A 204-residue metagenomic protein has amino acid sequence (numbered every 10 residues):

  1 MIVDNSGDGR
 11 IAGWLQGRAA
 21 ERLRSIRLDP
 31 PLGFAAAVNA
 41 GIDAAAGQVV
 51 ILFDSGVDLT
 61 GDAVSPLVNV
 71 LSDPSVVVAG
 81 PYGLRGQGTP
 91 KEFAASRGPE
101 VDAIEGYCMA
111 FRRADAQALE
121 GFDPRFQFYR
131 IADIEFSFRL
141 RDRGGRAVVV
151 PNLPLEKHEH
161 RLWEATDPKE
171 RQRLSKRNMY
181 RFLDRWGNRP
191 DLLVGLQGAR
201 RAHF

Functional and structural regions predicted by a protein language model:
M1-R27: Acidic donor-binding segment of Leloir-type glycosyltransferases
I11, V38, G61-V64: Acidic donor-diphosphate engagement hotspot in glycosyltransferases and nucleotidyltransferases that stabilizes
L28-A45: Glycine-rich, basic loop-to-helix element that forms the pyrophosphate-binding segment of sugar-nucleotide handling
A35, E92-A114, Y129: A recurrent flexible, glycine/aromatic-enriched loop bordering the glycosyltransferase active site that acts as
V50: Short aromatic/hydrophobic "clamp" motif used to bind/position activated sugar donors
D58-F93: Conserved donor NDP-sugar-binding/catalytic core segment of glycosyltransferases
P66-L67, G106-E120, R125-P154: A short, conserved alpha-helix in the catalytic core of glycosyltransferases
V77-P81, R85-G88, R97-P99, A110 (+3 more regions): C-terminal, non-catalytic tails of nucleotide-sugar-dependent glycosyltransferases
